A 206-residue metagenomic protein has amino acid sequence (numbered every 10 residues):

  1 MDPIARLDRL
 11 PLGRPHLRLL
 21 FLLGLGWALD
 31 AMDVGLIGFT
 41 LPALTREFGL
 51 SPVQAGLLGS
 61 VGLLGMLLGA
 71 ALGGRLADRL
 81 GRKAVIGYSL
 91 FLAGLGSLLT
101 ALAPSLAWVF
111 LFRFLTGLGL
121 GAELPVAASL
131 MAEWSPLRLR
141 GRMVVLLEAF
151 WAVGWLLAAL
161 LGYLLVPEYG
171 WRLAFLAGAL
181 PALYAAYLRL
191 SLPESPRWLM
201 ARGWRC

Functional and structural regions predicted by a protein language model:
M1-C206: Transmembrane-helix signature of 12-pass secondary carriers
